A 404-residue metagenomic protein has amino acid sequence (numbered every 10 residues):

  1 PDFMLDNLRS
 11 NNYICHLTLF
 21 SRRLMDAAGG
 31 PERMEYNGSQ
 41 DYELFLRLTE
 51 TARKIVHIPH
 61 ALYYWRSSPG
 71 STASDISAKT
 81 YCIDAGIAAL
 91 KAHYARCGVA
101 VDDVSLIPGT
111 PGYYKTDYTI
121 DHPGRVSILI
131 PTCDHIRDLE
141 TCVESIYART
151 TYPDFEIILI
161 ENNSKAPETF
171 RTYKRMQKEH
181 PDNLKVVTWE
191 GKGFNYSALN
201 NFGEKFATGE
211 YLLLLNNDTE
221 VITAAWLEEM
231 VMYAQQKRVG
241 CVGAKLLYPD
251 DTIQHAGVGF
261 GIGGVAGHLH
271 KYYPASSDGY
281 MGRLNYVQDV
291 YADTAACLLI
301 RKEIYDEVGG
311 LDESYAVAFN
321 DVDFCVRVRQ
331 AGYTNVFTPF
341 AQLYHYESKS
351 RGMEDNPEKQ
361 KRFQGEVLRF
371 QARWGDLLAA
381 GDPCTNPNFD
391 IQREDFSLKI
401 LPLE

Functional and structural regions predicted by a protein language model:
P1, T219-V265: Conserved donor NDP-sugar-binding/catalytic core segment of glycosyltransferases
P1-R23, E35-N37, N195-A198, G261-E303 (+1 more regions): A recurrent flexible, glycine/aromatic-enriched loop bordering the glycosyltransferase active site that acts as
M4-K91, I300, G310-Y315: Conserved nucleotide-sugar donor-binding catalytic segment
L19, K79-V126, D250, I262-D289 (+3 more regions): C-terminal, non-catalytic tails of nucleotide-sugar-dependent glycosyltransferases
Y36, L46-W65, A88-I107, T116 (+3 more regions): Catalytic donor-sugar/metal-binding loop of nucleotide-sugar-dependent glycosyltransferases
E144-D154: Short, acidic, metal-binding catalytic loop of nucleotide-sugar glycosyltransferases
W189-A207: Glycine-rich, basic loop-to-helix element that forms the pyrophosphate-binding segment of sugar-nucleotide handling
L212: Short aromatic/hydrophobic "clamp" motif used to bind/position activated sugar donors
